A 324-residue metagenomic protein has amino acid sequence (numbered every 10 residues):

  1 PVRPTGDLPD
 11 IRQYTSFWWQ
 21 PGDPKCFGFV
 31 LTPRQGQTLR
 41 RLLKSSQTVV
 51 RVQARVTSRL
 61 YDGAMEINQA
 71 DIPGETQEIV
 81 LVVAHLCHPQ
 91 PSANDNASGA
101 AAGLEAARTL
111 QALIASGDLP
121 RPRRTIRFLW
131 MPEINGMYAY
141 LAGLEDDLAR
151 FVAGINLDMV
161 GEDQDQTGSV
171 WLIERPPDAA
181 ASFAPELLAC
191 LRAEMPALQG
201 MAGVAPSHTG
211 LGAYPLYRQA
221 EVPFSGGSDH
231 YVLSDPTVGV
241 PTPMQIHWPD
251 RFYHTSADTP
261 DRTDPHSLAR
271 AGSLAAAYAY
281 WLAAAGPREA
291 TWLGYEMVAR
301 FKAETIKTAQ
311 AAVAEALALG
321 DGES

Functional and structural regions predicted by a protein language model:
P1-D7: A conserved hydrophobic secondary-structure block that centers on an alpha-helix together with its immediately flanking
S16-N96, L104-D118, T125: Soluble metallo-hydrolase cores and metallopeptidase-like ectodomains found primarily in the secretory/periplasmic
P21, F27-G28, R124-R127, D250-K302: His/Asp/Glu-rich mid-to-C-terminal helical/loop segments that flank catalytic regions of hydrolases
C26-L31, G36-Q37, E75-Q77, M131-S256 (+2 more regions): Metal-dependent peptidase/peptidase-like ectodomains
L81-V83, L119-M131, A153-N156, L293: Beta-strand segments within the central parallel beta-sheet cores of soluble alpha/beta enzyme folds
A97-E105, T109, A139, R270-L274: Short amphipathic alpha-helical face segments that pack within enzyme cores and frequently flank/anchor catalytic
T109-A139, D147: Short helix-loop-beta-strand segments that form the rim/entrance of peptidase-like active sites
E289-S324: Acidic, Ser/Thr-rich low-complexity intrinsically disordered segments
